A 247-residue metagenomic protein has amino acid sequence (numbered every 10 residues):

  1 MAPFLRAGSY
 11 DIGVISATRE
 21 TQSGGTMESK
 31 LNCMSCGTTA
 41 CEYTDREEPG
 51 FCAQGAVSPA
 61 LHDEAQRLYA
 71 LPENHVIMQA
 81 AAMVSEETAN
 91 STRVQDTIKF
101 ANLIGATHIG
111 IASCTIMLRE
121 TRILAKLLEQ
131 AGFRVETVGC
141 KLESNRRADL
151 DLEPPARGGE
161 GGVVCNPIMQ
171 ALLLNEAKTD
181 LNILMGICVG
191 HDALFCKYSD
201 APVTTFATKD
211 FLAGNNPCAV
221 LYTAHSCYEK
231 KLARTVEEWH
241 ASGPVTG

Functional and structural regions predicted by a protein language model:
F4-L5, Y10-G247: An N-terminal assembly and electron-transfer interface module characteristic of large anaerobic redox and radical
